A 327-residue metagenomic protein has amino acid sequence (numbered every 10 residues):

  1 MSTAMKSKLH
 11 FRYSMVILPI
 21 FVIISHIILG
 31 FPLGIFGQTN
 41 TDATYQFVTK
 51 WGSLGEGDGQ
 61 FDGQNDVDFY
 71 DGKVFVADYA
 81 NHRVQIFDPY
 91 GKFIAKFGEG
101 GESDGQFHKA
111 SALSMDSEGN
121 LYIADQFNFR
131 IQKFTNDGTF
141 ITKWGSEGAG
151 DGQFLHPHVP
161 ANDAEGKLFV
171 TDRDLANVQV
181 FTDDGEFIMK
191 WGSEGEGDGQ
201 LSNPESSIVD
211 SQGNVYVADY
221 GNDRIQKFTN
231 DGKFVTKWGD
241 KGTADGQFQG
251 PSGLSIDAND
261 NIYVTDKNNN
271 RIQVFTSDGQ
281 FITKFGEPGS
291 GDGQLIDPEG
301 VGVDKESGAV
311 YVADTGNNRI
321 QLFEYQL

Functional and structural regions predicted by a protein language model:
M1-F11: N-terminal secretory signal peptides that target proteins for export/translocation
I17-G30: Bacterial N-terminal signal peptides
I28-Q38: Signal peptide processing junction and immediate N-terminal pro/mature segment of secreted/exported proteins
F36-L327: Eukaryotic scaffold repeat domains enriched in small/polar residues
